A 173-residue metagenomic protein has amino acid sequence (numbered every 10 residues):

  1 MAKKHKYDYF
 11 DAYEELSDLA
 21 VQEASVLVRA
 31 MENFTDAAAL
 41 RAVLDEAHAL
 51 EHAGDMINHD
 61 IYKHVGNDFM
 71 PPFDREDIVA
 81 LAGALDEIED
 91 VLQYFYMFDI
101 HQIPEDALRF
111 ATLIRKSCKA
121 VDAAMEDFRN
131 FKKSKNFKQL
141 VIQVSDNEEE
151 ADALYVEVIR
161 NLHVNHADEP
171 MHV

Functional and structural regions predicted by a protein language model:
M1-V173: Cytosolic, long alpha-helical scaffolding segments
